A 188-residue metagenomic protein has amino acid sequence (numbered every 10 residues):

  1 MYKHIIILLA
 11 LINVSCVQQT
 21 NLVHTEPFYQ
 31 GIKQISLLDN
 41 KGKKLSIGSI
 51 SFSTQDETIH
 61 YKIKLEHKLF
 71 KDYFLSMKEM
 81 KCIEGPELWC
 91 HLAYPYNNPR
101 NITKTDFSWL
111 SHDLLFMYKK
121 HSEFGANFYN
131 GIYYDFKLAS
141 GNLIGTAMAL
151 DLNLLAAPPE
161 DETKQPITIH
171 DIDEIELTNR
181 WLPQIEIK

Functional and structural regions predicted by a protein language model:
H4-N13: Sec-dependent N-terminal signal peptides
I12-T25: Bacterial Sec-dependent signal peptides at the C-terminal "C-region" and cleavage site
L22-P27, S53-H60, K81-L88, D135-I144 (+1 more regions): A short, structured loop/turn motif at beta-sheet edges
E26-G48, K62-K64, L88, A139-M148: Tryptophan-anchored aromatic micro-motifs
L45-I83, I144-G145, A149-L150, N179: N-terminal glycine/threonine-rich, aromatic-flanked beta-hairpin/loop signature
I59, I63-G125: Predominantly extracellular/secreted and cell-surface proteins with exposed, flexible low-complexity segments
W109-N142, T146-M148, N153: Acidic, glycine-rich flexible loop segments
N130, S140-K188: Edge beta-strand at a domain terminus
